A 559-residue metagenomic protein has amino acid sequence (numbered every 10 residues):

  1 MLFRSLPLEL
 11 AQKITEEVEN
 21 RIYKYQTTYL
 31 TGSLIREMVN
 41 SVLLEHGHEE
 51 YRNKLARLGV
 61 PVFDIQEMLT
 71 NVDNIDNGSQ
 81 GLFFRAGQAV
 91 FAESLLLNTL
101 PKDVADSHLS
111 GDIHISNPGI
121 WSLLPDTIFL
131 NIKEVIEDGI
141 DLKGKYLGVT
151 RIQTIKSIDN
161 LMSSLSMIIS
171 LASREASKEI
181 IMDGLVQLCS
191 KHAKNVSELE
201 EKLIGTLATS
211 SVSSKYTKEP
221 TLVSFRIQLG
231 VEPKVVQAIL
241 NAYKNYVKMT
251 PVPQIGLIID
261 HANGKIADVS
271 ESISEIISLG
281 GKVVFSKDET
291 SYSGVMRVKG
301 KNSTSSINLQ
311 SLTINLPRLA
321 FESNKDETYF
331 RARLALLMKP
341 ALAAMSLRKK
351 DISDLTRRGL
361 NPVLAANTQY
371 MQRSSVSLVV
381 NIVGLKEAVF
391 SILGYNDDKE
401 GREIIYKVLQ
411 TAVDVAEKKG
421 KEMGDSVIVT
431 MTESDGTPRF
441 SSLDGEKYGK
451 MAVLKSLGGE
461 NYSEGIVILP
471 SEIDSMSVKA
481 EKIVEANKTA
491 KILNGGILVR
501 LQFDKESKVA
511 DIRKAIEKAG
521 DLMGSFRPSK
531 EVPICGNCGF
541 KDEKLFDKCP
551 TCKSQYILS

Functional and structural regions predicted by a protein language model:
A11-Y29, R36-V42: Amphipathic alpha-helical segments that form the core helices of the histone-fold
L30-I35, Y51-R57, L222-S224, D354-R358: Short coil/turn segments at secondary-structure boundaries
N40-I65: Hydrophobic or amphipathic alpha-helical targeting/insertion segments
P61-S374, Y395-D398, R402-S559: Conserved catalytic cores of very large enzyme subunits
Q372-V389: Conserved phosphate/anionic-ligand binding catalytic regions in large, soluble enzymes, centered on
